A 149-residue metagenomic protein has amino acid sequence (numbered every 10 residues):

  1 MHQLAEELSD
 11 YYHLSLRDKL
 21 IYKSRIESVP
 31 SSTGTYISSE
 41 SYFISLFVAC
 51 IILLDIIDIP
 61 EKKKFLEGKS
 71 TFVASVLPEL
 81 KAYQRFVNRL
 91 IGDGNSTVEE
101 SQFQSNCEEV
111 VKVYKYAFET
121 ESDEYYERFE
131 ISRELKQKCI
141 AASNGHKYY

Functional and structural regions predicted by a protein language model:
H2-Y149: The feature marks long, low-complexity, polar/acidic/proline-rich intrinsically disordered regions embedded in large
